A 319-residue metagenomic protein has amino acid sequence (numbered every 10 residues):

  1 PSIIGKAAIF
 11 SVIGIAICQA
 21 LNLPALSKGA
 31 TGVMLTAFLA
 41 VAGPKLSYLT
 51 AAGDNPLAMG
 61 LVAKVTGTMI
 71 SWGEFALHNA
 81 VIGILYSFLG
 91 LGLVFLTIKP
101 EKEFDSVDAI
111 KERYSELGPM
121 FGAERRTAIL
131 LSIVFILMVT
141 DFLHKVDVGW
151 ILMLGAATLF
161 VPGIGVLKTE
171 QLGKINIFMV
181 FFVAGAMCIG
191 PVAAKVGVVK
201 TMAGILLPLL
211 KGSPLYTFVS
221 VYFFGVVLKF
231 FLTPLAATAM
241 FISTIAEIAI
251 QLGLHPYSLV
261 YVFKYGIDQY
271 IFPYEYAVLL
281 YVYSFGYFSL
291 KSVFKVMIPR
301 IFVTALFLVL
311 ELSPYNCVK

Functional and structural regions predicted by a protein language model:
P1-I13, G212-Y265: Hydrophobic alpha-helical transmembrane segments of multi-pass integral membrane proteins, predominantly secondary
P1-V12, K45-D54, K145-D147, P191-G197 (+2 more regions): Short helix-coil transition sites and intra-membrane helix breaks within transmembrane domains of multi-pass
I3, L21-L39, P44-A58, V62-P119 (+2 more regions): Juxtamembrane and boundary regions of transmembrane helices in multi-pass small-molecule transporters and channels
I3, T169-T201, P214-F230: Core transmembrane alpha-helical segments of multi-pass membrane transporters/permeases
L23-L35, G122-A128, N176-V180, L206-F223 (+1 more regions): Membrane-interfacial loop-to-helix junctions in multi-pass transporters
L49, G53, I136-L137, A186-G204 (+3 more regions): Hydrophobic alpha-helical transmembrane segments in multi-pass integral membrane proteins
N79-G83, G118-I129, D147-W150, Q171-A186 (+1 more regions): Helical membrane-embedded segments and adjacent short helical loop/helix-boundary regions of multi-pass membrane
G92-L96, M120-R125, I133-G173: Flexible hinge motifs at transmembrane-helix junctions and intramembrane kinks/re-entrant loops in multi-pass membrane
